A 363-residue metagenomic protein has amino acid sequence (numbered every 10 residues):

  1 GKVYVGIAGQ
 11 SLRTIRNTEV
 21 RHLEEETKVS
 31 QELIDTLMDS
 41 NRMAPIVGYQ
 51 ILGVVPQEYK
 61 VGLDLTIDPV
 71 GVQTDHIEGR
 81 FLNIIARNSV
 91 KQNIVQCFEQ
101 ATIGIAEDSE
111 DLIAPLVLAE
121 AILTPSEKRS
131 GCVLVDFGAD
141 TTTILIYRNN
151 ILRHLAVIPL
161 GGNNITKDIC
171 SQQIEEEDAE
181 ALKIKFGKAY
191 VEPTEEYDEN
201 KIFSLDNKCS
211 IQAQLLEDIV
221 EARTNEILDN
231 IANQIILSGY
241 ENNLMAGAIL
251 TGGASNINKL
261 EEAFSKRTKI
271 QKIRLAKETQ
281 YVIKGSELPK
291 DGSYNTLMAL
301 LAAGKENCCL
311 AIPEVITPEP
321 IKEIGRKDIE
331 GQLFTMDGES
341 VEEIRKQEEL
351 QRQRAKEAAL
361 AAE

Functional and structural regions predicted by a protein language model:
G1-A8, S238-G253: Short glycine-rich phosphate-binding loop at a beta-alpha junction
G1-C132, A189, E314-E363: Nucleotide/phosphate-binding catalytic cleft detector across ATP-hydrolyzing and phosphate-transferring enzymes
V3-G6, P125-H154, I169, L300: Gly/Thr-rich phosphate-binding beta-strand-loop-beta motif of the actin/hexokinase/Hsp70
G9-Q10, L52, N83, N88-E99 (+5 more regions): Phosphate-binding glycine-rich/basic clefts of nucleotide- and phosphate-handling proteins, predominantly
L12-R16, I257-L260, C309-I312: Switch/connector loops and helix/strand junctions flanking conserved nucleotide-binding motifs in nucleotide-processing
A44, Q172, K185, A189 (+3 more regions): Conserved, well-folded catalytic cores of nucleic-acid-processing and energy-transducing macromolecular machines
S238-E241, K259-K272: ATP-binding/phosphotransfer module of carbohydrate and carboxylate kinases, centering on a glycine-rich
A276-I329: Glycine-rich phosphate-binding/hydrolytic loop that grips phosphoryl groups
